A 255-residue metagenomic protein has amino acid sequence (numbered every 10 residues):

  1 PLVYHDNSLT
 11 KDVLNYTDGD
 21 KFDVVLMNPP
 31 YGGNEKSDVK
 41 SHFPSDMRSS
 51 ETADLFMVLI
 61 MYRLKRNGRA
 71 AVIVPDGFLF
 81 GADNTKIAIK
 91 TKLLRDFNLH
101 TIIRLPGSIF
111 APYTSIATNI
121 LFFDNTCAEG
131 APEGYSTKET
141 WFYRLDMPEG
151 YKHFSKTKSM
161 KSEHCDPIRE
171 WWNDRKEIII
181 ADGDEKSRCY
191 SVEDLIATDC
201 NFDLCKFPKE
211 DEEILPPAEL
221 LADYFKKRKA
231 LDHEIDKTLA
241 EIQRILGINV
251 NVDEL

Functional and structural regions predicted by a protein language model:
P1: Short, conserved SAM-binding/catalytic segment of Class I S-adenosyl-L-methionine-dependent methyltransferases
H5, T10-L255: A conserved structural/catalytic subdomain of Rossmann-like adenosyl-cofactor enzymes
